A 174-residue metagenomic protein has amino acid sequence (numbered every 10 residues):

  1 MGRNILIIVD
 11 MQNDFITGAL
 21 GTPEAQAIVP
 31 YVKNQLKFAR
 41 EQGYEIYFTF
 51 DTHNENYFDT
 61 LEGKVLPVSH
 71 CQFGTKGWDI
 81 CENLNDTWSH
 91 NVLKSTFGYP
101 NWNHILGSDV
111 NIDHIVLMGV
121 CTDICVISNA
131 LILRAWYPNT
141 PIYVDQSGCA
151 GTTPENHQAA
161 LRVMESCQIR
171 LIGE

Functional and structural regions predicted by a protein language model:
M1-N91, Y143, Q158, R162 (+1 more regions): Active-site acidic carboxylates
N34-F38, I127-Y137: Histidine-anchored nucleotide/phosphate-binding helix
T49-T52, S95, V120, S147: Active-site-proximal beta-strand/loop segments in catalytic clefts of secreted hydrolases
H53-E55, G77, F97-P100, C149-G151: Short, catalytically relevant binding-site loops at active-site mouths
E55-F58, C125-V126, T152: Short catalytic/ligand-binding loop motif for oxyanion handling, primarily in non-cytosolic enzymes, centered on
G74-I124: Internal catalytic-core helix/loop-beta-alpha segment that presents or stabilizes conserved functional determinants
W102-N103, T152-N156: Short, charged, surface-exposed secondary-structure boundary motifs
V116-V120, P141-T153, E174: A short glycine-rich beta-strand->turn/loop micro-motif centered on a GG-aromatic cluster
